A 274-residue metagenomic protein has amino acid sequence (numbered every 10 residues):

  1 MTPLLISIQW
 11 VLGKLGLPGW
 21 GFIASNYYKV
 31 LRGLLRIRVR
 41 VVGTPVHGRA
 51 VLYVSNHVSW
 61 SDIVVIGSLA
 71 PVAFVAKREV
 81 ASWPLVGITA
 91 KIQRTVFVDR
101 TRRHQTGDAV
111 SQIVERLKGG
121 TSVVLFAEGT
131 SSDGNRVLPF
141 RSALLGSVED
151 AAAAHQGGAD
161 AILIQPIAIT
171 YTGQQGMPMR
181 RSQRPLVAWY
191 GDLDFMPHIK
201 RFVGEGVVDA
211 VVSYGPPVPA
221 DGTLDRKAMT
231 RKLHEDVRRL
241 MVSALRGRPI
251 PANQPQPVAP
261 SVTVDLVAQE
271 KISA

Functional and structural regions predicted by a protein language model:
M1-R40, A244, Q256-S261, D265 (+1 more regions): N-terminal membrane-anchoring alpha-helices
L5-S25, R32-R36, R49-H104, H155-Q156: Catalytic core of membrane glycerolipid acyltransferases/transacylases, capturing the structured, soluble-facing
G43-H47, Q112-L117: Short amphipathic alpha-helix with an adjacent loop that forms part of the alpha/beta core around
A50-L52, A109-Q112: Membrane-proximal, non-transmembrane interface segments of integral membrane proteins
A50-L52, T95, S122-F126, L163 (+1 more regions): Residue-level preference for the first positions of well-ordered beta-strands
V86-G87, G134-L224, K232, G247-P251: A cross-family acyltransferase "interaction/gating" segment
T106, I113-L117, T121-F140, A152: Soluble extracytoplasmic domains of inner/organellar membrane proteins
K232-A244: C-terminal alpha-helix
